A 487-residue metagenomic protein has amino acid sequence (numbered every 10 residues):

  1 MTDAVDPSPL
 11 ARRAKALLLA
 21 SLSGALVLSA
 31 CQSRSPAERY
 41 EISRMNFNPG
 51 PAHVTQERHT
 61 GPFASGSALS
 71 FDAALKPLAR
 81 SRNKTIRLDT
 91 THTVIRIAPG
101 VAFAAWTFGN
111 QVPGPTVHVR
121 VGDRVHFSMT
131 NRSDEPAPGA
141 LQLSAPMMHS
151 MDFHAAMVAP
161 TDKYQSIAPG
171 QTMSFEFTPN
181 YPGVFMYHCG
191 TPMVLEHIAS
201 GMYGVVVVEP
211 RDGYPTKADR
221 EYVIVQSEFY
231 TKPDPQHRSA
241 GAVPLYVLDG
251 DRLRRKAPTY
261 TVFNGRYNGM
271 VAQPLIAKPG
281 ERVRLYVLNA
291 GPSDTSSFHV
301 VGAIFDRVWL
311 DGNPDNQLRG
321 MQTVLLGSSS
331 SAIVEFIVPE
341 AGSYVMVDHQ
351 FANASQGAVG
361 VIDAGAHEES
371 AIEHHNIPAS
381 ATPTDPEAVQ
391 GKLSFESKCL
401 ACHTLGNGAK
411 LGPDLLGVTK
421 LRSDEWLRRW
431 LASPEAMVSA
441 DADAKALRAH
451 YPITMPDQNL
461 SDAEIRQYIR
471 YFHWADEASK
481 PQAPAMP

Functional and structural regions predicted by a protein language model:
L28-A30: C-terminal motif of bacterial Sec signal peptides marking the signal peptidase cleavage site
S35-R80, A199-T231, Q236-R238, L245-D249 (+4 more regions): Extracytoplasmic/periplasmic copper-protein system
I86-V207, S293-L326, Y344-I362: Histidine- and aromatic-enriched segments that form or immediately flank copper-ligand environments
R120, E425-R429, Y451-P484: C-terminal capping alpha-helices of c-type cytochrome domains
D134, G190-M193, R211-G213, F229 (+4 more regions): Detector for the c-type heme attachment site
V223-P279: Acidic-aromatic/histidine active-site loop/patch
D385-G406, P487: Sequence/structural segment immediately N-terminal to covalent heme-attachment motifs in c-type and related
K392, T404-A436, P452, P456-D457: Gly/Gly-Pro-rich "capping" loops immediately C-terminal to redox-active cysteine motifs in periplasmic/lumenal
